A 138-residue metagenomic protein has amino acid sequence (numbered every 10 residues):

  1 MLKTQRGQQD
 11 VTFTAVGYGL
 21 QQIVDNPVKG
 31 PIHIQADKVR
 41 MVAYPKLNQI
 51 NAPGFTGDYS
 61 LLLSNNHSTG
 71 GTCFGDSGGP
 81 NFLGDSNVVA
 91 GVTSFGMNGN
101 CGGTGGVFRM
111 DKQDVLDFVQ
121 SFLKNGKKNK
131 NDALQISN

Functional and structural regions predicted by a protein language model:
M1-T69, Q113-L116: Chymotrypsin/trypsin-fold serine protease catalytic domain
Q35-D37, M41-V42, T72-N138: C-terminal subregion of chymotrypsin/trypsin-like serine protease catalytic domains
